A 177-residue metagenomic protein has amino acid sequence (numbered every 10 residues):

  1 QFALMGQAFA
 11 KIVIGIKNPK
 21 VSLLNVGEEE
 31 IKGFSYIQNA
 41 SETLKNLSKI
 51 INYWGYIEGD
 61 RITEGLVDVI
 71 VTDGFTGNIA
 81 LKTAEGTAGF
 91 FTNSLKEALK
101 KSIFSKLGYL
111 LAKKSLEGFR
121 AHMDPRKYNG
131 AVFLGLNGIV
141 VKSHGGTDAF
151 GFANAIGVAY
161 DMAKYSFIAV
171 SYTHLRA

Functional and structural regions predicted by a protein language model:
Q1-G55: Glycine-rich phosphate/diphosphate-binding loop of Rossmann-like nucleotide-binding domains
Y56-T63: Glycine-rich oxoanion-binding loops at beta->alpha junctions
L66-I70, G74-Y172: Glycine-rich phosphate/nucleotide-binding loop
T173-A177: Conserved small/polar residues in nucleotide/adenosyl-binding loops
